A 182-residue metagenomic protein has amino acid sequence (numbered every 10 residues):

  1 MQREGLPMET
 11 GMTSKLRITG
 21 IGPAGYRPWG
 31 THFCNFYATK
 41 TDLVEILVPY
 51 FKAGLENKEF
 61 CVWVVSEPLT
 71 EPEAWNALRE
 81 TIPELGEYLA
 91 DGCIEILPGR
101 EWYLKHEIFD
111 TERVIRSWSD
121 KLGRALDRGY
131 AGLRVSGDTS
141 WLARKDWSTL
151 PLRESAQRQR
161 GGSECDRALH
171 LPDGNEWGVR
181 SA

Functional and structural regions predicted by a protein language model:
Q2-A182: Non-catalytic regulatory/interaction regions at protein termini and inter-domain linkers
